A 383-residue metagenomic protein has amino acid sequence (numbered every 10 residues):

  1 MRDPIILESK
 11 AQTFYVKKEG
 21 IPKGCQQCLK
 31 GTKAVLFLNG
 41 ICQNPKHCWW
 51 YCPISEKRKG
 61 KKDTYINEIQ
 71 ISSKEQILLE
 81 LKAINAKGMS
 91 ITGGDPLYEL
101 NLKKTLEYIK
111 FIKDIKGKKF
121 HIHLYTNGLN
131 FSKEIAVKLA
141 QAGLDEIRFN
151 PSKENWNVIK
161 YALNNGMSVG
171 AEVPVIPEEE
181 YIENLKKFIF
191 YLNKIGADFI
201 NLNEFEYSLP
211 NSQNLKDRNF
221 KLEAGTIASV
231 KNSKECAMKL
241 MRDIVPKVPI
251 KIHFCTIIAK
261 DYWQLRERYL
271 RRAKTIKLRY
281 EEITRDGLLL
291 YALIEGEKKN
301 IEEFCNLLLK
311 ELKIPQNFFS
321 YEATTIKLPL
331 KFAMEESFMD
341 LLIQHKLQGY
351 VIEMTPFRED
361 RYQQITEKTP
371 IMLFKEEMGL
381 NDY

Functional and structural regions predicted by a protein language model:
M1-C42, I54-Y65: N-terminal [4Fe-4S]-dependent radical SAM core
M1-K18, T275-Y383: Radical SAM enzyme core and accessory elements
S55-I71, I84-E99, K116-F131, I135 (+3 more regions): Core AdoMet radical
R58-K62, E68-S72, Q76, I84-M89 (+3 more regions): Conserved mixed alpha/beta catalytic, RNA-binding, or beta-rich assembly cores of soluble enzyme, regulatory
S73-L78, N130-L139, Y181-F190: Short, acidic/polar
E80-L81, I112, K138-L139, A162 (+1 more regions): Generic structural signal for hydrophobic
E99-I109, K153-N164: Active-site-adjacent beta->alpha loops and helix N-cap segments on the catalytic face of soluble alpha/beta enzymes
V158-W263, R279-G287: Conserved C-terminal portion of the radical SAM core fold that forms the substrate/S-adenosylmethionine-binding
